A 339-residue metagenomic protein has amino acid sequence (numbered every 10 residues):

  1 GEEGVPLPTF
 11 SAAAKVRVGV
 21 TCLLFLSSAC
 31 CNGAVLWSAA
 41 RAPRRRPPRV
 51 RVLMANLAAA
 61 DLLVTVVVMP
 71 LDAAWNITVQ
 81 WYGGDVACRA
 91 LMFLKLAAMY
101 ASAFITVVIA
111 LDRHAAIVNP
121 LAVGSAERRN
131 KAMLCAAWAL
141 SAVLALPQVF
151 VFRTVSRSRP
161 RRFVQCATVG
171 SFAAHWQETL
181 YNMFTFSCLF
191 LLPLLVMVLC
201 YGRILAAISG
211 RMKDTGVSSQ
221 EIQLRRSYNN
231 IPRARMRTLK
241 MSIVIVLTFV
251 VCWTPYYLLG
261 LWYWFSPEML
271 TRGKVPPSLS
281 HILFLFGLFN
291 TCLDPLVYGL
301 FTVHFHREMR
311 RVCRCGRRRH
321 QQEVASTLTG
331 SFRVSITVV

Functional and structural regions predicted by a protein language model:
G1-C30: Extracellular N-terminal segment of 7TM GPCRs
G1-P8, R159-P160, M212-R237, V303-V339: Intrinsically disordered regulatory tails of 7TM GPCRs
E2-P8, N76, Q80-Y100, N119 (+8 more regions): Loop architecture of class A 7-transmembrane GPCRs
A13-C22, R45-I109, A115-E127: Extracellular TM2-ECL1-early TM3 structural module of rhodopsin-like
T21, S38, L63-V79, M92 (+7 more regions): Helix-to-loop junction signature of class
A29-A40, L62-P70, A97-L121, M133-C135 (+2 more regions): Cytoplasm-facing ends of alpha-helical transmembrane segments in multi-pass membrane proteins
A59, C166-V169, A173, A206-T254: Intracellular effector-coupling site of seven-transmembrane GPCRs, centered on the ICL3-to-TM6 transition
M197, V251, Y257-G260, L279-L328: Seventh transmembrane helix
